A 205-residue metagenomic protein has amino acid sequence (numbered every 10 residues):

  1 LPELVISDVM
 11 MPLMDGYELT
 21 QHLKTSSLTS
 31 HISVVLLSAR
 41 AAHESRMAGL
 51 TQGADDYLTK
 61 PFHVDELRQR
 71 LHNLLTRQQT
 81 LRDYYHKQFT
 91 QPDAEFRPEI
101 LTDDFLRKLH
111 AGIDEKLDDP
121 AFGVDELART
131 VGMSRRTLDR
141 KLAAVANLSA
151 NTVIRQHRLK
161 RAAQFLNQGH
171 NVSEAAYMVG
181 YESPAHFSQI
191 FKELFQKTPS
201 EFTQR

Functional and structural regions predicted by a protein language model:
L1-I6: Active-site beta3 strand of CheY-like receiver
M11, V34: Receiver (REC) domain active-site loop signature in two-component systems and cognate sites in sensor histidine kinases
F62-L71, L75, D83: C-terminal output helix
V124-V153, Y177-T198: Basic/polar phosphate-binding segments, predominantly the helix-turn-helix DNA-binding elements of transcriptional
A144-E182, Q204-R205: Terminal helix-turn-helix DNA-binding modules in bacterial transcription factors
